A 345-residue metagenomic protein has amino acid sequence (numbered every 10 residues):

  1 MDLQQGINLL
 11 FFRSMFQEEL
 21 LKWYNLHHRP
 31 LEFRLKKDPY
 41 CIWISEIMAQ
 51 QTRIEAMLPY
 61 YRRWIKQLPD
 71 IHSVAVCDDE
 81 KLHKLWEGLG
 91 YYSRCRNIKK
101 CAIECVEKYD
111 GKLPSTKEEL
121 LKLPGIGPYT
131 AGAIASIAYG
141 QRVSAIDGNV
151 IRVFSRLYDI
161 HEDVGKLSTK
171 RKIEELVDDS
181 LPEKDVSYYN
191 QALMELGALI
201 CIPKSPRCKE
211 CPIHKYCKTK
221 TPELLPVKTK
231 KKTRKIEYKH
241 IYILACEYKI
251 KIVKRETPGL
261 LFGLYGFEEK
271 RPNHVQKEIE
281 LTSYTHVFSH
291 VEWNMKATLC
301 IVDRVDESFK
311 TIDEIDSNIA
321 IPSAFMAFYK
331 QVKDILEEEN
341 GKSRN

Functional and structural regions predicted by a protein language model:
M1-R29, L35, A198-N345: Intrinsically disordered, low-complexity, charged terminal extensions of DNA damage-control enzymes
D2-E19, W23-R207, I213-Y216: Catalytic cores of DNA base-excision repair glycosylases
